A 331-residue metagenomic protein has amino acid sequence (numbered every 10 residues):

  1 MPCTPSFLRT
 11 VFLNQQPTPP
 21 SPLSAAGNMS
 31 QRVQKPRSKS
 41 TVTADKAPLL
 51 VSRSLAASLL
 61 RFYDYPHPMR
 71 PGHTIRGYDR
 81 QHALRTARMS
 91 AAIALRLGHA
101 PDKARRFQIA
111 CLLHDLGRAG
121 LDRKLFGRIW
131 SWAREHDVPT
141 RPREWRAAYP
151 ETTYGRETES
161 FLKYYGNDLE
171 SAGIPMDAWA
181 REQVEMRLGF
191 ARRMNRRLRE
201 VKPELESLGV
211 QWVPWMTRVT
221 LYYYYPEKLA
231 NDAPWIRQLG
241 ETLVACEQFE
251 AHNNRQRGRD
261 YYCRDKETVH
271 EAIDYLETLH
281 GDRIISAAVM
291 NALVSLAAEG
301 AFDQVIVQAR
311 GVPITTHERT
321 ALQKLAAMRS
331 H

Functional and structural regions predicted by a protein language model:
S6, S21-S24, S30, S38: Serine residues within intrinsically disordered or low-complexity segments
L8, L13-Q15: Short hydrophobic targeting helices and cationic amphipathic motifs that mediate membrane/organellar targeting
V11, A25-A26, V33: Acidic, Ala/Val/Gly-enriched low-complexity intrinsically disordered segments
Q15-Q16, Q31-Q34: Low-complexity, intrinsically disordered or signal/transmembrane-proximal segments
P36-H331: Histidine- and acidic-residue-rich, metal-dependent catalytic cores
